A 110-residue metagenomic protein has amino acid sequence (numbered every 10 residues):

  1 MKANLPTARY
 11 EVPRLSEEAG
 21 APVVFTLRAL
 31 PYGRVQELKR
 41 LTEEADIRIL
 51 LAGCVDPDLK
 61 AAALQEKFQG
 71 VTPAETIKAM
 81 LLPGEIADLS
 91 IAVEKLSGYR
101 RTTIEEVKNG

Functional and structural regions predicted by a protein language model:
M1-L15: Extended acidic low-complexity intrinsically disordered regions
R14-G110: Short, surface-exposed, charged amphipathic helix/loop patches that serve as local interaction elements
